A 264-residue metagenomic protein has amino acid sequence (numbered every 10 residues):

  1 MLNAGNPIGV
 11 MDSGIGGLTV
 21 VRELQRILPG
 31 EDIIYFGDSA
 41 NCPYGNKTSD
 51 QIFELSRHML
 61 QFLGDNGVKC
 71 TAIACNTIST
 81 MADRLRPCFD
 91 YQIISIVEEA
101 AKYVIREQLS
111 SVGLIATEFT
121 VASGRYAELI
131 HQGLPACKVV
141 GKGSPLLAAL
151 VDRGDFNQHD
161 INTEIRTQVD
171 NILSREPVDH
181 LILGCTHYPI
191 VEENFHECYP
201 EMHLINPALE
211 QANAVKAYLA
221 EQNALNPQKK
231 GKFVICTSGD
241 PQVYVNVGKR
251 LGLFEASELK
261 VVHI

Functional and structural regions predicted by a protein language model:
M1-I264: Non-catalytic structural scaffold of enzyme domains
